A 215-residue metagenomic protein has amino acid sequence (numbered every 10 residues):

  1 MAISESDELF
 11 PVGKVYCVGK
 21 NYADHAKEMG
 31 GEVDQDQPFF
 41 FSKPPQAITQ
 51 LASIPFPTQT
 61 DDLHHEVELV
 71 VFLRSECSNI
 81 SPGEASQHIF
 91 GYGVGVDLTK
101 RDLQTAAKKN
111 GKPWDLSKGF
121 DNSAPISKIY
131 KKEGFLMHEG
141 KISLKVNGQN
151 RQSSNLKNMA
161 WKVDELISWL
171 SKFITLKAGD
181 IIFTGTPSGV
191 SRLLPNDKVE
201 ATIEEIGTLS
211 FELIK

Functional and structural regions predicted by a protein language model:
M1-K177, I181, G189-K215: Catalytic-core "active-site belt" of small-molecule-metabolizing enzymes, emphasizing His/Asp/Glu-rich regions
T186: Switch II (G3) loop of P-loop NTPases
